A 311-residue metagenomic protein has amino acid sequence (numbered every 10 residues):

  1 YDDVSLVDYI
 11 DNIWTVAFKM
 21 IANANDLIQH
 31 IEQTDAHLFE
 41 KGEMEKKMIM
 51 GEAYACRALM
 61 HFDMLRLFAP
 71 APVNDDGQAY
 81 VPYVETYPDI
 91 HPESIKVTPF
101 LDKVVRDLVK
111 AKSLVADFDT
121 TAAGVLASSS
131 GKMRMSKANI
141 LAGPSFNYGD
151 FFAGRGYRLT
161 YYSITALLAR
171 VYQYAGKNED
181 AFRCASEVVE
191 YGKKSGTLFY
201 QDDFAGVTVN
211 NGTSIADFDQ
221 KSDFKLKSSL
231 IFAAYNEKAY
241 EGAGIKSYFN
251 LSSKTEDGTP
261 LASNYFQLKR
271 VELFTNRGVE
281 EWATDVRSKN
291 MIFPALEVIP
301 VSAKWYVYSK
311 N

Functional and structural regions predicted by a protein language model:
Y1-F68, P88-D102, L108, L114-V115 (+1 more regions): Conserved, well-structured interaction surfaces
D2, V84, A233: Residue-level detector of conserved, well-ordered beta-strand and adjacent loop positions that form binding/recognition
S5, D117, S186-N311: Elongated scaffold/linker segments in the mid-to-C-terminal portions of large proteins
M50-Y54, P82-Y83, I164: Extended hydrophobic secondary-structure segments that form protein cores and membrane-embedded regions
A55, L59-M60, R106-I140: Active-site acid/base region of carbohydrate-active enzymes
P70-G77, V81, T121-Y162, A166-R170 (+1 more regions): Short, surface-exposed recognition loops and adjoining beta-strand edges that mediate ligand/DNA contacts, enriched
A79-I90: Flexible, glycine-rich active-site loops centered on histidine and acidic residues that chelate a metal or position
